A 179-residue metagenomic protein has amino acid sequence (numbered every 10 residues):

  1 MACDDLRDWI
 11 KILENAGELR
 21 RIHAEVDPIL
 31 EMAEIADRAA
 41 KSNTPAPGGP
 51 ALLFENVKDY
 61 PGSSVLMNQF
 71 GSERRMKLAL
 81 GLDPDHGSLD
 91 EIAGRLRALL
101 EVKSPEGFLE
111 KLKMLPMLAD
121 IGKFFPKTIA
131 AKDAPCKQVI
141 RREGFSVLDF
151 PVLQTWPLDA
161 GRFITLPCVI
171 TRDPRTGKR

Functional and structural regions predicted by a protein language model:
M1-R179: Extended, highly charged
